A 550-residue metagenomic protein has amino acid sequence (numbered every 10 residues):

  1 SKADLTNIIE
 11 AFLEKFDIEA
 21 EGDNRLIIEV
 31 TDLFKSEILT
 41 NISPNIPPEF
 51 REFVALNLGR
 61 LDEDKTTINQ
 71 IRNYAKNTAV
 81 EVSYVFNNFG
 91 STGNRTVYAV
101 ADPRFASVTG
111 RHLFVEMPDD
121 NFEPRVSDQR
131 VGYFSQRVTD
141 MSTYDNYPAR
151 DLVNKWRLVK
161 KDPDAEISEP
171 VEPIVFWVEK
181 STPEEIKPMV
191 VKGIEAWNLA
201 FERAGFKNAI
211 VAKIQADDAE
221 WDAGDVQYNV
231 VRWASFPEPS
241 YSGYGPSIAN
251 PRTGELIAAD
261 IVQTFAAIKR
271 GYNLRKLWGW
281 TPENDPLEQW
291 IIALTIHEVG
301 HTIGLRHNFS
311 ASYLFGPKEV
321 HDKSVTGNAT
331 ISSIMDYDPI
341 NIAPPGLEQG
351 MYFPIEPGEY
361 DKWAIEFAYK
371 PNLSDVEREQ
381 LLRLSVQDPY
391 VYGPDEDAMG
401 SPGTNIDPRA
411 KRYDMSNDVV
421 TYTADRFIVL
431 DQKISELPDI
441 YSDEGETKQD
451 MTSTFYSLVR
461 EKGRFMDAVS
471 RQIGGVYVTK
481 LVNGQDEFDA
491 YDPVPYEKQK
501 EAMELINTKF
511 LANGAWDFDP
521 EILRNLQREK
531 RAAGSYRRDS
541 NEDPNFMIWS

Functional and structural regions predicted by a protein language model:
S1-T182, V191, A200, A204 (+5 more regions): Auxiliary tRNA-acceptor-end handling modules of aminoacyl-tRNA synthetases
T92, E184-I186, A343: Short, surface-exposed beta-strand/loop "edge" segments at domain boundaries and coil↔beta transitions
P163, A204, E238, T302 (+3 more regions): Short secondary-structure junctions and interdomain/linker hinges
E185, M189-K192, A196, P286 (+5 more regions): Extracytoplasmic/secreted proteins, especially bacterial periplasmic and envelope-associated proteins
E195-F206, G300-H301, L305, I340 (+2 more regions): Sec-exported extracytoplasmic/periplasmic mature domains
I214-S235, Q289-P345: The catalytic-center signature of Zn2+-dependent metalloproteases
A249, E255-A259, Q263, I292-I303 (+1 more regions): Extended catalytic-interface subdomain
S312-S550: Conserved catalytic/binding loops enriched for acidic/polar residues
